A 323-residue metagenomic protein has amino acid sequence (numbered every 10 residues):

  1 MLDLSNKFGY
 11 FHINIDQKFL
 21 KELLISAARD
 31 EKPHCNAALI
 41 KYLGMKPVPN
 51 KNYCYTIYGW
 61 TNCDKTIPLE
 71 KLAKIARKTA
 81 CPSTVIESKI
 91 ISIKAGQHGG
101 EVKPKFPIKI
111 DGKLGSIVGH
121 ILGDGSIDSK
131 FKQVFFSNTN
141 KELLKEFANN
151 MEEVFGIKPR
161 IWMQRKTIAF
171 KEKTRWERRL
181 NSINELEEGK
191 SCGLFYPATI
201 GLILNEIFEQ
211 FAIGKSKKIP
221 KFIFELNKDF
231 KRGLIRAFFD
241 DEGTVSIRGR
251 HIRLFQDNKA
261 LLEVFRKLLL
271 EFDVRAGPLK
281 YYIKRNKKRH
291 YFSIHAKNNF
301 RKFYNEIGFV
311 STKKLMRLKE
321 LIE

Functional and structural regions predicted by a protein language model:
M1-E323: Internal intein/HINT superfamily modules and their associated LAGLIDADG
